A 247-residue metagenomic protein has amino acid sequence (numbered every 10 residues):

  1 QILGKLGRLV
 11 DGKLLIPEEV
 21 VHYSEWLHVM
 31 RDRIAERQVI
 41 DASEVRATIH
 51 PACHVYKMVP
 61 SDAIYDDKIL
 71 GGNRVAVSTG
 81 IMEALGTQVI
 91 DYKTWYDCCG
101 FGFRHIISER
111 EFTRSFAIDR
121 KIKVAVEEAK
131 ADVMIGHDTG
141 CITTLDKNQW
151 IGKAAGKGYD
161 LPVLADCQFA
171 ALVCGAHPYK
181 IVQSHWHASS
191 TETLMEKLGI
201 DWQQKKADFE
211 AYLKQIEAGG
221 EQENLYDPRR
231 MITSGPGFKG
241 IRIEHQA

Functional and structural regions predicted by a protein language model:
Q1-A247: Iron-sulfur cluster-binding electron-transfer modules in prokaryotic oxidoreductases
